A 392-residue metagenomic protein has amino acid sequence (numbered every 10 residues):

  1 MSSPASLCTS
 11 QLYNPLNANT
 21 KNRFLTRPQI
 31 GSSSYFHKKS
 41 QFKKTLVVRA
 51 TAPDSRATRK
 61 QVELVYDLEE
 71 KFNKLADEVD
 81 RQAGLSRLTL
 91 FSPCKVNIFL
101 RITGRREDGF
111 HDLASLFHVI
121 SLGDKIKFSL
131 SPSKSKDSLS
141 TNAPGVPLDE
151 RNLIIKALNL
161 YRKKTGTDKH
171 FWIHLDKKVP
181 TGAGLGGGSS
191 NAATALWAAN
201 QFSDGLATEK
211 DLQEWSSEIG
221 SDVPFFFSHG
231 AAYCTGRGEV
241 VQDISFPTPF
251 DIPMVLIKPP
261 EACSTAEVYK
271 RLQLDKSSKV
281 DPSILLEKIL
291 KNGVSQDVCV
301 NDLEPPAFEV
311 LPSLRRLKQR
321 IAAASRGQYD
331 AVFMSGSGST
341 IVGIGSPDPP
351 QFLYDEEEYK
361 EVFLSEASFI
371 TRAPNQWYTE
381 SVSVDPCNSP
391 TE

Functional and structural regions predicted by a protein language model:
S2-A183, Q201-L206, F246-T248, K258-E261 (+3 more regions): ATP-binding N-lobe of GHMP and related small-molecule kinases
S133-P147, A195, L290-N301: Short, basic/glycine-rich phosphate-binding loops at helix/coil junctions that contact nucleotide phosphates
I154, A183-K210, F225: DPxDG-like acidic metal-binding loop motif
R162-W172, A198-I219, D348-E358: Phosphate-handling active-site elements
G187-G188, M334-S346: Glycine-rich beta-strand-to-loop/alpha-helix junction loops that act as flexible
G205-S245: Glycine/threonine-rich beta-strand-loop-alpha-helix active-site module that forms ligand/phosphate-binding
S228-A331, I344-E392: Conserved, helical-rich catalytic subdomain that frames metal- and/or nucleotide-binding sites in enzyme alpha/beta
